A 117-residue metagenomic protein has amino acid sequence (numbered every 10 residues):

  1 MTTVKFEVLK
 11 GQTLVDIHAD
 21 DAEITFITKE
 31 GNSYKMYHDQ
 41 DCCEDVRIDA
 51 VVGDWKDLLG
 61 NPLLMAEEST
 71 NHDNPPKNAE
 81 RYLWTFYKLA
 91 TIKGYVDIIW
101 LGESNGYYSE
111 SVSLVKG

Functional and structural regions predicted by a protein language model:
M1-G117: Surface-exposed, interaction-prone regions used to assemble/regulate multi-protein complexes
